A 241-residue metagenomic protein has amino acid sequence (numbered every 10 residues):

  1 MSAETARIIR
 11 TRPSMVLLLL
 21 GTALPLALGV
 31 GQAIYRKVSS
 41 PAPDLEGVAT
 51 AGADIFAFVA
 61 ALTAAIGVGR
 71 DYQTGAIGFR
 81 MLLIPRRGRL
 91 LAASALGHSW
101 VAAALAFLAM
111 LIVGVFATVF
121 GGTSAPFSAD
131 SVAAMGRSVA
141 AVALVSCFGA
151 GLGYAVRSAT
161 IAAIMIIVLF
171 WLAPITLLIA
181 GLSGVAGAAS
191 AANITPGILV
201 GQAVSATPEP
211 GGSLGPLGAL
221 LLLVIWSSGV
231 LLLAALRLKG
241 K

Functional and structural regions predicted by a protein language model:
M1-I9: A short amphipathic helical element positioned immediately N-terminal to and/or at the very start of a transmembrane
E4, I84-R86, L90, S158: Generic structural signal for small/hydrophobic residues in well-ordered secondary structure, especially within
R12-I66, L91-R157, I161, W171-L182 (+1 more regions): Secretory targeting signals
L45, A64-L83, G88: Transmembrane helix boundary and interhelical loop/hinge segments in multi-pass membrane proteins
I66-G69, A155, L233-K239: Structural signal for the C-terminal ends of transmembrane alpha-helices and the immediately following loop
L177-P196: Extracellular/periplasmic helix-loop junction at the C-terminal end of a transmembrane helix in multi-pass membrane
L222-K241: Junction motif at the cytosolic side of a transmembrane helix
